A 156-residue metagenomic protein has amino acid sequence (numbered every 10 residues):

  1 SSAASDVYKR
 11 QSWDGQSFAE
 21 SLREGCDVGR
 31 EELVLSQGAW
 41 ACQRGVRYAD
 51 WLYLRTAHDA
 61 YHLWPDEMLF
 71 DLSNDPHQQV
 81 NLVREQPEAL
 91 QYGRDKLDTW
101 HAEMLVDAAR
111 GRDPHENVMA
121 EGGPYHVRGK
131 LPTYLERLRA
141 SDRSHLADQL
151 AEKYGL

Functional and structural regions predicted by a protein language model:
S1-Y8: Short, small-residue-biased leader/transition segments that mark boundaries at the very start of proteins
K9-M68, L72, H77, D107: C-terminal cap/loop subdomain of S1 sulfatases and analogous C-terminal strand-loop tails that border
Q78-L82: Carboxylate-dense, calcium-coordinating segments in secreted/extracellular and ER-lumen proteins
R84-L156: Long, internal low-complexity/basic segments
